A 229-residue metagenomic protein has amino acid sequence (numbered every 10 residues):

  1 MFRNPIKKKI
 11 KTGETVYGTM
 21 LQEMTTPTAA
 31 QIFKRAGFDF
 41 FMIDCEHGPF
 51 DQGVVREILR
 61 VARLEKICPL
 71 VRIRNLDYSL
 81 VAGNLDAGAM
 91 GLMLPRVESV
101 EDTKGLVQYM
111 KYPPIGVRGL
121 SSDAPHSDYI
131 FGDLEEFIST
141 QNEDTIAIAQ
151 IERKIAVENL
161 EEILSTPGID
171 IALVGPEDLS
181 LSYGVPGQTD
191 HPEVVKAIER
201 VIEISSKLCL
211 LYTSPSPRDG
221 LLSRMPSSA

Functional and structural regions predicted by a protein language model:
M1-M20, L134-Q141: N-terminal amphipathic alpha-helix/helix-capping segment at the start of soluble metabolic enzymes
T12-G18, L64-V71, T140-A149, I204-Y212: Short beta-strand/loop segments at the ligand-binding rim of alpha/beta enzyme cores
T19, D44, L92, L106 (+2 more regions): Conserved, mostly hydrophobic/aromatic
Q22-K34, L76-A82, A156-E162: Short, acidic/polar
G48-V61, D77-S79, E98-K111, S127-L134 (+1 more regions): Active-site-adjacent beta->alpha loops and helix N-cap segments on the catalytic face of soluble alpha/beta enzymes
I67-G91: Active-site beta->alpha loop and helix N-cap motifs at the rims of alpha/beta catalytic domains
L94-S165: Conserved anion-binding
Y212-D219: Conserved small/polar residues in nucleotide/adenosyl-binding loops
